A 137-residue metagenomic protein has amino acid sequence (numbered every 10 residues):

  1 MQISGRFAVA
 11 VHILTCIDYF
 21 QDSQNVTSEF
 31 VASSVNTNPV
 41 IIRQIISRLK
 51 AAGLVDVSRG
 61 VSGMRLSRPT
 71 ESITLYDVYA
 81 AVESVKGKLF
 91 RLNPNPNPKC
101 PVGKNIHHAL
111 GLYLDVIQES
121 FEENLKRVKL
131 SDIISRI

Functional and structural regions predicted by a protein language model:
M1-L14: Short alpha-helical segments that sit at the start of domains
I13-D22: Short amphipathic alpha-helical interface segments
V26-N36: A short alpha-helical element within helix-turn-helix/winged-helix DNA-binding domains across DNA-binding proteins
N38-I41: Short coil turns linking two alpha-helices in DNA-binding domains
I45-A52: Basic amphipathic alpha-helical segments that dock to polyanions
G53-S67: Beta-hairpin "wing" of winged helix-turn-helix
P69-I137: Non-DNA-binding regulatory cores of transcription-related proteins, predominantly C-terminal effector-binding
